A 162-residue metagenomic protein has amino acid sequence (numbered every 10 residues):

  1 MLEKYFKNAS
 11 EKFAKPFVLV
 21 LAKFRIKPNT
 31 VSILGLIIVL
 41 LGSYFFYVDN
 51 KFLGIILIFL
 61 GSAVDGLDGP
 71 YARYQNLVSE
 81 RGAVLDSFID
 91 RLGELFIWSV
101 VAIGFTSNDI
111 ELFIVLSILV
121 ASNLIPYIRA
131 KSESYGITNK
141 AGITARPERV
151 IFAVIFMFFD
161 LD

Functional and structural regions predicted by a protein language model:
M1-S62, F96-D162: Hydrophobic alpha-helical transmembrane segments
G69-F113: Basic, amphipathic juxtamembrane/active-site segments that coordinate anionic phosphate or diphosphate groups
